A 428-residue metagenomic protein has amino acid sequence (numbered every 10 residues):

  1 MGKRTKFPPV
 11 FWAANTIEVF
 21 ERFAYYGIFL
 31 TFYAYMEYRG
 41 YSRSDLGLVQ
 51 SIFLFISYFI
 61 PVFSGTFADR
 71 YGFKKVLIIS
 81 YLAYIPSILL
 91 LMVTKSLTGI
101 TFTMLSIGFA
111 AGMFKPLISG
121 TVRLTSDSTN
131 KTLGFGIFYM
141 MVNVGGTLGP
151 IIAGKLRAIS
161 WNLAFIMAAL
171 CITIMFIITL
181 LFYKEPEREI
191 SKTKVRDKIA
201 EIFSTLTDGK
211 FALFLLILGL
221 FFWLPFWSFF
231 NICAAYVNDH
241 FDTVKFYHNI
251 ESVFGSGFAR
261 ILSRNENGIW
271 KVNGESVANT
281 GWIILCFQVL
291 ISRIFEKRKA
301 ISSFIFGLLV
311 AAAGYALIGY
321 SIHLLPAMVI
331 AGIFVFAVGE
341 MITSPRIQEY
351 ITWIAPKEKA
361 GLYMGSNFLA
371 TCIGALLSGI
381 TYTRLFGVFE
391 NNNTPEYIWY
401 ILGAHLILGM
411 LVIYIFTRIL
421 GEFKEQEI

Functional and structural regions predicted by a protein language model:
T5-L54, F214, W223-Y236, H240-F246: Helix-loop boundary and gating motifs at the non-cytosolic
L48-T66, A278-I291: Central cavity-lining transmembrane alpha-helices of secondary-active solute carriers, predominantly the Major
F59-K95: Conserved MFS/SLC helix-loop-helix module at the cytosolic interface between two early adjacent transmembrane helices
L82-S96, L309-H323: C-terminal ends and interior cores of transmembrane alpha-helices in multi-pass membrane transporters/permeases
M113-D127, M341-P356: Intracellular juxtamembrane helix-capping segments at the cytosolic ends of symmetry-related transmembrane helices
T132-R157, C171-I172, S366-G379: Glycine-rich segments within core transmembrane alpha-helices of 12-TM secondary carriers
K155-L170, R384-I407: A membrane-interface helix-boundary motif in multi-pass transporters
I172-P186, Y400-I428: Multi-pass alpha-helical transporter architecture, strongest for 12-TM Major Facilitator/SLC carriers used
